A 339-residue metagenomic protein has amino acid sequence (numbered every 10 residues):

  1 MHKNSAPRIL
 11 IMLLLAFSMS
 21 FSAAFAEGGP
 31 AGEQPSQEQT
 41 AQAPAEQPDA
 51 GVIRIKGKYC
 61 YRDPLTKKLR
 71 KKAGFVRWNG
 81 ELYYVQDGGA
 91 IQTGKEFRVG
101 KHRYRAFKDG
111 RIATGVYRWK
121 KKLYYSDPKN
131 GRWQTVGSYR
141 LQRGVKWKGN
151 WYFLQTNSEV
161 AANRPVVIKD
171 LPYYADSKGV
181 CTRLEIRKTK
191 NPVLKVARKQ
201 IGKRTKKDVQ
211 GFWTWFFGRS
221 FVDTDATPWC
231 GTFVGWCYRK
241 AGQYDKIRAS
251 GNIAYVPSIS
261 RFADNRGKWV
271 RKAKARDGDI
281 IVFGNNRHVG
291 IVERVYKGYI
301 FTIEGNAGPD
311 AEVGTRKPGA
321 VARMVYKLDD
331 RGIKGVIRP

Functional and structural regions predicted by a protein language model:
S5-I11, L15-T189: Extracellular adhesion/carbohydrate-binding repeat motifs centered on closely spaced tryptophans
A26-A45, V167-Q210, A273, Y299 (+1 more regions): Intrinsically disordered, low-complexity, Pro/Ser/Thr/Asn/Gly/Ala-rich spacer/linker segments adjacent to signal
E185-Q243: N-terminal capping segments
R204-K207, A241-A249, K297-F301, P309-V313: Substrate-binding/catalytic groove segments of enzymes that remodel or degrade extracellular structural polymers
A241-A263, E293-R294: Short, basic/aromatic beta-hairpin or loop at an interaction surface
A263-R271: Short alpha-helix capping/helix-loop boundary micro-motifs
W269-V270, N285-P339: Aromatic- and glycine-rich peptidoglycan recognition patches
R276-I280: Structural motif
